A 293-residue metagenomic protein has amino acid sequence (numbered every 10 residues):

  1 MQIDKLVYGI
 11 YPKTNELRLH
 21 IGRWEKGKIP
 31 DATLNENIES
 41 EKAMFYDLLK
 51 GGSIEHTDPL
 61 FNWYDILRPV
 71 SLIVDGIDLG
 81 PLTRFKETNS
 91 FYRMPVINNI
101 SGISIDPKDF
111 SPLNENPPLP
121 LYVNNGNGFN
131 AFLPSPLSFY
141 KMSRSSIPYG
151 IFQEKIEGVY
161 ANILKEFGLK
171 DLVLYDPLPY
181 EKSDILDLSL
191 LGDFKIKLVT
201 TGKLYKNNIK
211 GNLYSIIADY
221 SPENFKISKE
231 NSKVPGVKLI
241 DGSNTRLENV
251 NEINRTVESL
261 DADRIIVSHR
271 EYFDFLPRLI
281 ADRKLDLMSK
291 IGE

Functional and structural regions predicted by a protein language model:
M1-E293: Domain-level signal for soluble alpha/beta catalytic cores
